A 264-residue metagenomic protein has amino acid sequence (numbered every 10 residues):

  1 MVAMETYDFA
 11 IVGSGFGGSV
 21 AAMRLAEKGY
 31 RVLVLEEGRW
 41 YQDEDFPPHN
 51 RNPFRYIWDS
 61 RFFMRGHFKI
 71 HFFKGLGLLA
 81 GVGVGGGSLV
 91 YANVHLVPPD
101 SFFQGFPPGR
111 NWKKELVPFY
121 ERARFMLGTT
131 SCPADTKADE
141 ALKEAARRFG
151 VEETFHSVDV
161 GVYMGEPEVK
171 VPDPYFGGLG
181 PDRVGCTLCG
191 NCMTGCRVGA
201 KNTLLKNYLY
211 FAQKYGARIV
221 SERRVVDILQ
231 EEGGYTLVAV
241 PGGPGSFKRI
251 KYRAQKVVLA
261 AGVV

Functional and structural regions predicted by a protein language model:
V2-F106, R110-K114, L259, V264: N-terminal glycine-rich phosphate/pyrophosphate-binding loop and immediately adjacent elements
E5, K251-Y252: Generic detection of short hydrophobic beta-strand segments and adjacent strand-loop junctions
S14, N207, R223, Q255-K256: Structural detector for helix-capping/boundary residues
L35, G199, V220-E222, I228 (+2 more regions): Generic beta-strand/beta-sheet core signal
Y41-D43, P98, Y163-G165, D227-L229: Flexible loop/turn segments at secondary-structure boundaries
G109-E222: Conserved redox-cofactor binding core of oxidoreductases
D227-K251, V257: Conserved beta-strand-loop-beta-strand element in the redox core of flavoprotein oxidoreductases
